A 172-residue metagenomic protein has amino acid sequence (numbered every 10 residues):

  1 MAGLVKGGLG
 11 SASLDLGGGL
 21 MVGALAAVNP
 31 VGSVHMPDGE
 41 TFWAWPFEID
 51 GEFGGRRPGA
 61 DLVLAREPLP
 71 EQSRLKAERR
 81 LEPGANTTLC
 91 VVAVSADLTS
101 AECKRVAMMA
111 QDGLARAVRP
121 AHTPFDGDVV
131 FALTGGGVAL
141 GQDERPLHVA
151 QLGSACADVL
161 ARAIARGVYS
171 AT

Functional and structural regions predicted by a protein language model:
M1-T172: A structural signal for small-residue-enriched, beta-sheet-centric alpha/beta enzyme cores and oligomeric scaffold folds
